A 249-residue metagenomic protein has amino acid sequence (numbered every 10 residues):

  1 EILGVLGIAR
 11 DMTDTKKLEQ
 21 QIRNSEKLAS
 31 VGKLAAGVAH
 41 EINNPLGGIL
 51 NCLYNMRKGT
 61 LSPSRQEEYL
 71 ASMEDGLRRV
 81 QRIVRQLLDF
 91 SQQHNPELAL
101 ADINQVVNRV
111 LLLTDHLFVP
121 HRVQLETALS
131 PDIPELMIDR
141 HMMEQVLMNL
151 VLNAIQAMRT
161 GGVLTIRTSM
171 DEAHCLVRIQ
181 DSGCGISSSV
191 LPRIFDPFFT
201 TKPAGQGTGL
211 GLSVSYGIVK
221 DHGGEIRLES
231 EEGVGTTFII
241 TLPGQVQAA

Functional and structural regions predicted by a protein language model:
E1-V5: Short loop/turn elements at sensory-signaling interfaces that couple input to output
I8: Sensory beta-strand/linker motifs that couple input domains to effectors
T13-D14, A36-A249: Core catalytic ATP-binding domain of two-component histidine kinases
K16-L28, K33: Sensory-domain boundary/capping and coupling elements
